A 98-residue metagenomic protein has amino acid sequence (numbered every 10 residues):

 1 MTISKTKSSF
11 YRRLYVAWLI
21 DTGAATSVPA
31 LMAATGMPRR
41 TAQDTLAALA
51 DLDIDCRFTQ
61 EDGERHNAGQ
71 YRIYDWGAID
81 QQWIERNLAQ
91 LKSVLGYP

Functional and structural regions predicted by a protein language model:
I3-S9, S27, R57-I84: Short, cationic-aromatic polyanion-contact patches
Y11-W18: Pre-recognition alpha-helix immediately N-terminal to the DNA-recognition helix within helix-turn-helix or winged-helix
L19-G23: Short helix-capping/hinge SLiMs at alpha-helix to coil transitions
A30-M32: The alpha-helix within a helix-turn-helix
A42-Q43: Helix-turn-helix DNA-binding helix
L49-I54: C-terminal flanking helix
W76-P98: Helix-turn-helix/homeodomain-like alpha-helical modules used for DNA recognition and transcription-factor dimerization
